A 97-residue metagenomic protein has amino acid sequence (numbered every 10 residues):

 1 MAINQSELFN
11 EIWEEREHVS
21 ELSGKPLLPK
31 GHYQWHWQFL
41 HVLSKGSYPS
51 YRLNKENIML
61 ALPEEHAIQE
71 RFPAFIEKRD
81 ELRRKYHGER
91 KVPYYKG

Functional and structural regions predicted by a protein language model:
M1-G24, P49-R52: Short, charged surface segments at domain edges that flank catalytic/cofactor-binding sites
M1-W13, V42-S44, L62-P63, F75: Extended interaction regions within the primary functional domain
N4, L8, H32, E81 (+1 more regions): Alpha-helical structural elements
S20, L27, I76-E77: Residue-level detector of short coil/turn "hinge" positions at structural boundaries
S23-K25, E64-E65: Short Cys/His-rich metal-coordination motifs, predominantly Zn2+-binding knuckles/fingers
K25-I58: Histidine-centered nuclease catalytic patch
G46-L60, E64-G97: Polybasic, low-complexity binding patches
